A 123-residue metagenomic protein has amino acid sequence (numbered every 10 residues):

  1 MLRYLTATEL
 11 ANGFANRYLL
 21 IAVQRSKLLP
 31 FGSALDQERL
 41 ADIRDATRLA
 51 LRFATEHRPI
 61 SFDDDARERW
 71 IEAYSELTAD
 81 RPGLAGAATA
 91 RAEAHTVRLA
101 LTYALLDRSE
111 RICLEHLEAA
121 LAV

Functional and structural regions predicted by a protein language model:
M1-V123: Phosphate-handling catalytic cores of nucleic-acid transaction enzymes
